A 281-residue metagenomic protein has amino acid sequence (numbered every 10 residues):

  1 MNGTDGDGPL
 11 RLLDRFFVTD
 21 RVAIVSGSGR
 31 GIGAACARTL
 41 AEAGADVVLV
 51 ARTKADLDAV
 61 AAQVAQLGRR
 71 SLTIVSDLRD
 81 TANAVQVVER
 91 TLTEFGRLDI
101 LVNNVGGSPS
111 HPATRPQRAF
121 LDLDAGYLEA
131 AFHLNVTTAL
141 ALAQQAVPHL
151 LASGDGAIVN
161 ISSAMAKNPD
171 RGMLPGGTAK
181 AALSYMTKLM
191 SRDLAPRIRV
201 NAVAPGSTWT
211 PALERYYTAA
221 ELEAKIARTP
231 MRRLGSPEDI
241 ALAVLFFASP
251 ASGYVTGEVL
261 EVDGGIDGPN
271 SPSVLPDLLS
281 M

Functional and structural regions predicted by a protein language model:
N2-D14, N168, T256-M281: Short C-terminal tail/terminal secondary-structure segment of NAD(P)H-dependent dehydrogenase/reductase domains
N2-G8, T137-L140, A202, E223-V255 (+1 more regions): C-terminal helical subdomain
V22, G27-G31: Conserved glycine-rich cofactor-binding loop
G107, L121-L140, V159, L183-S184 (+1 more regions): Catalytic Tyr-X3-Lys loop
P112-F120, D124-E129, K225: Substrate-binding pocket helix/loop in short-chain dehydrogenase/reductase
A143, A179, T187: Active-site helix of classical SDR
P148, S191-P196, G253: Alpha-helical segment proximal to the catalytic Tyr-Lys
S163: Residue(s) in the substrate-gating loop at a strand-loop-helix junction that position the organic substrate next
